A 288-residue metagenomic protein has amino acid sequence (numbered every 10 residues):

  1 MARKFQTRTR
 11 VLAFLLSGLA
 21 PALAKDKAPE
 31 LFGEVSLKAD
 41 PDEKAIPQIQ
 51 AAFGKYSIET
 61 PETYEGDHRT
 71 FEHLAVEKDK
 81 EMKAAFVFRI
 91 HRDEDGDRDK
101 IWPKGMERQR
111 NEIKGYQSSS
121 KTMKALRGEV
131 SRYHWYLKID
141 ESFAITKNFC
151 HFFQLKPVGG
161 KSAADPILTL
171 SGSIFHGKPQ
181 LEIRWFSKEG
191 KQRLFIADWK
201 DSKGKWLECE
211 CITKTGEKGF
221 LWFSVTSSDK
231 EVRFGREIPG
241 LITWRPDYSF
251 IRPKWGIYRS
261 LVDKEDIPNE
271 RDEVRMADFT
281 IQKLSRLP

Functional and structural regions predicted by a protein language model:
A2-L15: N-terminal secretory signal peptides and thylakoid transit peptides that target proteins across membranes
R3-F5, A20, G105: Coiled-coil-like amphipathic alpha-helices with heptad-repeat character
L15-A24: Hydrophobic h-region of N-terminal signal peptides that target proteins for export in Gram-negative bacteria
K25-L207, C211-P288: Low-complexity, Ser/Thr/Pro/Gly-rich disordered linker/stalk regions
